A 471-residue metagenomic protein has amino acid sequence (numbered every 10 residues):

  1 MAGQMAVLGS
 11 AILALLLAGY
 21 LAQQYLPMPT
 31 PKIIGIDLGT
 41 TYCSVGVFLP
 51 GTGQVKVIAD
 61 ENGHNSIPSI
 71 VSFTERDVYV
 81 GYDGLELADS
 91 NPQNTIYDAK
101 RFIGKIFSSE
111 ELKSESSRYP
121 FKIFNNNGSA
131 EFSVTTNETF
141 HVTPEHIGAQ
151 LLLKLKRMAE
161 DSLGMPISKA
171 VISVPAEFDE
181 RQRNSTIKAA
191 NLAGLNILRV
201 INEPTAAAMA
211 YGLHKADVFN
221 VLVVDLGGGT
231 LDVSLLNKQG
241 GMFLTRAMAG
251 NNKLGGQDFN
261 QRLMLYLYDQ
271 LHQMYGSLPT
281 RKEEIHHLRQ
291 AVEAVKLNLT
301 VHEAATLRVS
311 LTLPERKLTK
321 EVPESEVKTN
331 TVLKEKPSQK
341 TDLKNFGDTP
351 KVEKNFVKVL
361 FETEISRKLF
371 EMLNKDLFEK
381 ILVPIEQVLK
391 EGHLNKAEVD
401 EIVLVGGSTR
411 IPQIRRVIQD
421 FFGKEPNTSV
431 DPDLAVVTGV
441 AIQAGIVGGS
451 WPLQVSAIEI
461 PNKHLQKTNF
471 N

Functional and structural regions predicted by a protein language model:
A2-S114, K122-N125, N137-H141, E145 (+2 more regions): Oxyanion-binding/catalytic loops of NTP- or PPi-dependent enzymes
N127-S129: Short, basic/glycine-rich phosphate-binding loops at helix/coil junctions that contact nucleotide phosphates
F132-V134: Conserved beta-strand-loop-beta-strand element in the redox core of flavoprotein oxidoreductases
